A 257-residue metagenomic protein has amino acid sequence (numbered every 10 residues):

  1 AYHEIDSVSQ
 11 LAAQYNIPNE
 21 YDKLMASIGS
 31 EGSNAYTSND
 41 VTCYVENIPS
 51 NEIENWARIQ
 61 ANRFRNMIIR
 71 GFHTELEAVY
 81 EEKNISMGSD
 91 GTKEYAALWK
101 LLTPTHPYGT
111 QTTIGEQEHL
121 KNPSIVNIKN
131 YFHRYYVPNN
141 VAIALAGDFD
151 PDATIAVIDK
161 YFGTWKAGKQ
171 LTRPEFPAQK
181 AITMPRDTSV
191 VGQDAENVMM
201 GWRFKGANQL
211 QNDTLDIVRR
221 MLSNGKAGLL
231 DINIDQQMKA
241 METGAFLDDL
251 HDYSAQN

Functional and structural regions predicted by a protein language model:
A1-N51, I85-N140, T164-Q209, R220-N257: Non-catalytic beta-strand/loop surface segments
P49-E52, G147-D152: Helix N-cap motif at beta-to-alpha junctions
E54-W56, H73, N208-N212: Solvent-exposed, non-transmembrane alpha-helical starts
R58-N62, A156-Y161: Short amphipathic alpha-helices in soluble, non-transmembrane regions that often serve as interface/regulatory elements
N62-I69, F162-K169: A common structural junction motif
